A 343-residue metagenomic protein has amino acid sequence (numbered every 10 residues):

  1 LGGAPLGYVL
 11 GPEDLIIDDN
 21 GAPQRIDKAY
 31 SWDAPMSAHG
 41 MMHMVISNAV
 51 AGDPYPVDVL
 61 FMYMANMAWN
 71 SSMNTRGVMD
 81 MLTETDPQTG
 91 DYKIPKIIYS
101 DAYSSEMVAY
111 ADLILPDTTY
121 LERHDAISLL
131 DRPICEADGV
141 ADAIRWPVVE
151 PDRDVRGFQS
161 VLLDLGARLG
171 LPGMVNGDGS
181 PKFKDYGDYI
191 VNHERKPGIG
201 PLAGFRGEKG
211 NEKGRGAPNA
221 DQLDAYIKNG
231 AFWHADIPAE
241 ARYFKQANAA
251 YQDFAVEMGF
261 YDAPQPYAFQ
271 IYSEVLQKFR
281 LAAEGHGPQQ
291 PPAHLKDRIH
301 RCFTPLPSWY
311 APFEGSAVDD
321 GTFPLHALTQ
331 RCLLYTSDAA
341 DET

Functional and structural regions predicted by a protein language model:
L1, G90-S100, Y110, P116 (+2 more regions): Acidic/polar loop patches that form or flank catalytic/metal-binding clefts of enzymes that bind anionic ligands
L1-D33: Extended, H/D-rich, highly charged conserved domains that either
L10-G11, L15, D178, G187 (+3 more regions): Ubiquitous "structural anchor" signal
A22-P151, K196-T343: A cross-kingdom feature strongest in bacterial/archaeal respiratory oxidoreductases
N70-S71, V155, P181, G187 (+1 more regions): N-terminal pro-sequences and low-complexity stem/linker regions of secreted or lumenal proteins
E84, R168-L171: A structural signal for alpha-helix termini and helix-coil/disorder junctions
L162-G166: Non-transmembrane alpha-helical segments in soluble domains of secreted/periplasmic/extracellular proteins
